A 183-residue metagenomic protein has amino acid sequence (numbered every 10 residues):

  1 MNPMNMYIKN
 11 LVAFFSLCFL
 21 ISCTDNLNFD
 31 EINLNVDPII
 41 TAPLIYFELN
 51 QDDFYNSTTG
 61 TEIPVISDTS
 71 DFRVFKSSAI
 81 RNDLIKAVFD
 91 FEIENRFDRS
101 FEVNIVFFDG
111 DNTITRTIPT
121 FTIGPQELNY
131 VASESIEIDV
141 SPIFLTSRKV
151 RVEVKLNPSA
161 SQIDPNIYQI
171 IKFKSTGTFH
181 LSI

Functional and structural regions predicted by a protein language model:
N2-N10, C23-I183: Extracellular/secretory-pathway and virion-surface proteins
